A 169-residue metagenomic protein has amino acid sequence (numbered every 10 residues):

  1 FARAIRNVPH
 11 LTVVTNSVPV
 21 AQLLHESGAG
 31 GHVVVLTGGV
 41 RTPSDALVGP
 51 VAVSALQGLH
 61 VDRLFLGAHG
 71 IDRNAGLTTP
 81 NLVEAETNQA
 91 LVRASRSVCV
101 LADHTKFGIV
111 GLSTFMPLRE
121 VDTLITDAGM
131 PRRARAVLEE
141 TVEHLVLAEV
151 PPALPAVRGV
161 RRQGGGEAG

Functional and structural regions predicted by a protein language model:
F1-P9: Glycine-rich beta-alpha loop segments
T12, P19-G169: Conserved phosphate- and dinucleotide-binding cores of soluble alpha/beta proteins, encompassing both enzyme active
